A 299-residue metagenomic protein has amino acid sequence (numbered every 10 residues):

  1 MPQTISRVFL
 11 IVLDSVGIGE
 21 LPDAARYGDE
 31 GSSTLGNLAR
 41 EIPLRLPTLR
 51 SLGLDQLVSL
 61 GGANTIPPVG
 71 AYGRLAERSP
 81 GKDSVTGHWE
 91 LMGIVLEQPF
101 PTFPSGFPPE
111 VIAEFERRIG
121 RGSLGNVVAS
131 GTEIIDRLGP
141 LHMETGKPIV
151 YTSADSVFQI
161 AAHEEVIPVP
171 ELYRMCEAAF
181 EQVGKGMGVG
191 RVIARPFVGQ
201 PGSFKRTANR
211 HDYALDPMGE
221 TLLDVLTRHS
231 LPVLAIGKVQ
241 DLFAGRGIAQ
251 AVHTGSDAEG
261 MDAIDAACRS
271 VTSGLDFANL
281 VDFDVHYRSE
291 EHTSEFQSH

Functional and structural regions predicted by a protein language model:
M1-I5, L138-P140, M175-G184, T221-R228 (+1 more regions): Short amphipathic alpha-helices and their capping/turn segments at secondary-structure boundaries
Q3-I5, S15-H163, I167-P170, R195 (+1 more regions): Active-site nucleophile/metal-coordination loop of metallo-enzymes that catalyze phosphate/sulfate and related
F9-I18, S294: Metal-dependent active-site segment of extracytoplasmic phospho-/sulfohydrolases and closely related
G146-I149, G190-V192, I264-D284: Active-site regions of oxyanion-processing enzymes, predominantly non-cytosolic
A162-H163, P170-G237: Extended, H/D-rich, highly charged conserved domains that either
V233-G245, T272-R288: A glycine-rich, aromatic-flanked flexible loop/lid motif
A235-I264: Functional beta-strand-loop-alpha-helix junction segments that form "active/interaction loops" within catalytic
E291-S298: Conserved small/polar residues in nucleotide/adenosyl-binding loops
